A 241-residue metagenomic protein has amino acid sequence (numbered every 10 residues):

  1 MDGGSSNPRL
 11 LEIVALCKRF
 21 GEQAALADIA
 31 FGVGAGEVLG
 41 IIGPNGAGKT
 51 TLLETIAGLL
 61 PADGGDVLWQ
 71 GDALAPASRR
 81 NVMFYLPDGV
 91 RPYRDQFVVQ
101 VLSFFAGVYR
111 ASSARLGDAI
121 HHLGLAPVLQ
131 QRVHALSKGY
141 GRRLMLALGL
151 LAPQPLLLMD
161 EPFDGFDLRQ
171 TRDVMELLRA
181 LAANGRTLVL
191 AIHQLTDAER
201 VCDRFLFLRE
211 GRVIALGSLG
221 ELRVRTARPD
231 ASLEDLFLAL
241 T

Functional and structural regions predicted by a protein language model:
A57: Helix-to-loop junction immediately C-terminal to a conserved catalytic motif
G65-R79: Conserved ABC transporter NBD signature motif
S103, G107, S113-L129: Conserved ABC ATPase "signature" region
L157-E161: Catalytic Walker B motif of ABC-type/P-loop ATPase nucleotide-binding domains
A198-R200: A short, surface-exposed alpha-helical micro-motif characterized by mixed small hydrophobic and charged/polar residues
